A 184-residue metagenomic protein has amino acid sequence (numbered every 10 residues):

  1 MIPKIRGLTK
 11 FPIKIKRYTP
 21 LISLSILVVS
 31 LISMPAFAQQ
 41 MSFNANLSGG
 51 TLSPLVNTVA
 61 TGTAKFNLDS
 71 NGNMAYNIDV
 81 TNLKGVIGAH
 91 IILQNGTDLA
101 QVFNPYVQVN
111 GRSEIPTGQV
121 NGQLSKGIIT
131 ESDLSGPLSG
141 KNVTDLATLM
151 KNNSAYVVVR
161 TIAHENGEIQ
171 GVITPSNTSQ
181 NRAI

Functional and structural regions predicted by a protein language model:
I2-S23: Bacterial N-terminal signal peptides that target proteins for export
I15, L31-M34, A183-I184: Extended hydrophobic/Leu-rich segments
Y18-I26, D79, D145: Generic detector of short alpha-helix boundary/capping microenvironments and adjacent low-complexity segments
I22, V28-F37: C-terminal segment of classical bacterial N-terminal signal peptides
F37-A89, L93-I184: Metal-centered catalytic cores of metalloenzymes
